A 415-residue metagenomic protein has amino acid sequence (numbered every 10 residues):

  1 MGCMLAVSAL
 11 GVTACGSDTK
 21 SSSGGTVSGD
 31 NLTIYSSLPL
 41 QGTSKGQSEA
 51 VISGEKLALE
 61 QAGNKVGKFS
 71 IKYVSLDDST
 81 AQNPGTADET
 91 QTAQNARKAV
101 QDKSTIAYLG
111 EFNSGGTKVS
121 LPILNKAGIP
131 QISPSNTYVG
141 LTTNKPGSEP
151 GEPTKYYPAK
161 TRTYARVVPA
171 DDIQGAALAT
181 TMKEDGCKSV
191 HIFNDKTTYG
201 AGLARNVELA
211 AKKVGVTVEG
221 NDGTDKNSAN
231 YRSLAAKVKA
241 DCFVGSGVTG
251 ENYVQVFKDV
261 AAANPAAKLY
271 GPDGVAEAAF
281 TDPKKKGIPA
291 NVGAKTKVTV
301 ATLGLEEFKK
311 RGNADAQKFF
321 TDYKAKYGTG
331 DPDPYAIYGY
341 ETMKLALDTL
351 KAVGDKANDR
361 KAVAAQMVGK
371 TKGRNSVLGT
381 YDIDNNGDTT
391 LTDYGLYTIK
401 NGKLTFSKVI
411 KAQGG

Functional and structural regions predicted by a protein language model:
M1-A6: Sec-dependent N-terminal signal peptides
A9-A14: C-terminal motif of bacterial Sec signal peptides marking the signal peptidase cleavage site
G16-T19: Bacterial signal peptide processing site
S22, G46-A50, K65-G151, G223-A229 (+1 more regions): Beta-alpha junction/loop-to-helix N-cap segments that form part of ligand/metal-binding clefts
G24-K56, A62, V66, L76-E89 (+4 more regions): Extracytoplasmic "Venus flytrap"
T105-D222, K268-Y270, G274-N291: Extracytoplasmic ligand/sensor domains, especially the bilobed periplasmic-binding protein
D259-G339, L404-F406, I410-A412: Extracellular/periplasmic periplasmic-binding protein-like sensory domains
D322-I337, L347-F406: Segments of small-molecule ligand-sensing domains
